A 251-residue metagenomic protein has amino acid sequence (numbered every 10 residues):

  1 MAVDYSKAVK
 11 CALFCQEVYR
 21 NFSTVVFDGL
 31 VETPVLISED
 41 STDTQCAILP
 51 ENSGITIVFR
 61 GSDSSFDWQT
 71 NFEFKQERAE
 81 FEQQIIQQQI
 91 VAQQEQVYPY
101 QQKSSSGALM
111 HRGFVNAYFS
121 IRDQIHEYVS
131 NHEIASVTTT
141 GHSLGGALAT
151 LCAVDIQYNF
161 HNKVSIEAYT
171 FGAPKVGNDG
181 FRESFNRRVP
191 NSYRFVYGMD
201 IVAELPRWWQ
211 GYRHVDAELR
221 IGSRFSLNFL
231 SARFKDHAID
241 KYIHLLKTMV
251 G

Functional and structural regions predicted by a protein language model:
M1-T140, L144-G251: Non-catalytic, mobile gating and regulatory segments of ester bond hydrolases
